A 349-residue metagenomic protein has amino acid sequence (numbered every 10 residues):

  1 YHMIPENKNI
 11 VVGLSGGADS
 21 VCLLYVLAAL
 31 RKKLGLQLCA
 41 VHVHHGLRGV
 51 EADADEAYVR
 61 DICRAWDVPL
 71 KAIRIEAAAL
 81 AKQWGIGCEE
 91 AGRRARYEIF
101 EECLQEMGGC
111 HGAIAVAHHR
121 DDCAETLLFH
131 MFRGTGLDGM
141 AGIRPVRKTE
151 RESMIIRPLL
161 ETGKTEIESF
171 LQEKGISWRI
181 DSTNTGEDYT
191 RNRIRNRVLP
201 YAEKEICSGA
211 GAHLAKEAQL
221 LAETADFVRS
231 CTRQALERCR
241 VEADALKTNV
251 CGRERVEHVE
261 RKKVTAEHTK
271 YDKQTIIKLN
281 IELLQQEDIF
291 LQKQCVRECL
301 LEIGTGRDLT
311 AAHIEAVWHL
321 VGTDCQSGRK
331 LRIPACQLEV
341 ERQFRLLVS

Functional and structural regions predicted by a protein language model:
Y1-D19, C39, V43, I75-A77 (+5 more regions): AMP-forming adenylation/ATP pyrophosphatase catalytic core
Y1-R197: Core alpha/beta nucleotide-donor-binding catalytic domains of modification enzymes
F129-F132, E203-I206, L301: Amphipathic alpha-helical interaction elements
R133, L160, E203-K204, Q285: Alpha-solenoid HEAT/Armadillo repeat architecture
E161-E242: Contiguous mid-protein beta-loop-alpha structural module that forms a pocket-lining wall or clamp of enzyme active
